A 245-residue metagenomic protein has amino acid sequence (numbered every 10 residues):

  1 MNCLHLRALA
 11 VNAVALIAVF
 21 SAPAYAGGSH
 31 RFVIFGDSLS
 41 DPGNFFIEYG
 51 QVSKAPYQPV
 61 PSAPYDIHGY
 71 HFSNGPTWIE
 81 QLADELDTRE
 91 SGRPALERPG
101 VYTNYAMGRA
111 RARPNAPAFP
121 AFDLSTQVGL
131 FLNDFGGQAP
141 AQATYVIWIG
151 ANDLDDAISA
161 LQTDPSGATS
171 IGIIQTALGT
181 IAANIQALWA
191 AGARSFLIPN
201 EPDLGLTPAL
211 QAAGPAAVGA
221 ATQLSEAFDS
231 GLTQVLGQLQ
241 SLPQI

Functional and structural regions predicted by a protein language model:
N2-V11: Bacterial N-terminal signal peptides that target proteins for export
C3, P23-I245: Conserved active-site regions of diverse hydrolases
A8, A22-P23: N-terminal start and proteolytic maturation junction detector
V11-F20: Bacterial N-terminal signal peptides
